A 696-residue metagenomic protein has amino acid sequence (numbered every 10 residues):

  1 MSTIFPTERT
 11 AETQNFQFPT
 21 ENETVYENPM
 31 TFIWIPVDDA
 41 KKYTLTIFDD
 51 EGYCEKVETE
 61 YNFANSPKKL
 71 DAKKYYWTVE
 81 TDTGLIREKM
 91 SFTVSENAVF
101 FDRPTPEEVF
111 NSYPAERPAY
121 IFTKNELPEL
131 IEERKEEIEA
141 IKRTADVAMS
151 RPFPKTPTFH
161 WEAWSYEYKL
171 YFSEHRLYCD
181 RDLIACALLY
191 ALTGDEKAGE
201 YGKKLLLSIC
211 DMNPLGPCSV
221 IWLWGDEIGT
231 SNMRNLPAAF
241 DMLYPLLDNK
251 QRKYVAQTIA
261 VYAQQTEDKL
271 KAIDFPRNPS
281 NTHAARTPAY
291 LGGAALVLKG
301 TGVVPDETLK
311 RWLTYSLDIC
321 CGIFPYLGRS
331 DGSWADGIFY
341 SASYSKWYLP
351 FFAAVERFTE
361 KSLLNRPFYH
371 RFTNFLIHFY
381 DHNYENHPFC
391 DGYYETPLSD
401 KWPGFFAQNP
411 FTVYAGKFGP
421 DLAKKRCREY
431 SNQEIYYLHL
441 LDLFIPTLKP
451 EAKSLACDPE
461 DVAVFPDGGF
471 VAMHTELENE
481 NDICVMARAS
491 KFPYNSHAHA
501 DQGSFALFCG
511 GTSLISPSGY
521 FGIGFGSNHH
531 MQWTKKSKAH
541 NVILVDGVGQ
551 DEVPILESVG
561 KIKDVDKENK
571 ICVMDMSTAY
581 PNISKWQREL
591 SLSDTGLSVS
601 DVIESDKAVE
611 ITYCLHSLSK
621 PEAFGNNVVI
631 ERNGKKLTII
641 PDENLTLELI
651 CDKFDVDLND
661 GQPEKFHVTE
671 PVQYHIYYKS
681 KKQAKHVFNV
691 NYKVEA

Functional and structural regions predicted by a protein language model:
S2-D38, V94-S95: Pro/Thr/Ser/Gly-rich low-complexity, intrinsically disordered linker/stalk tracts
P6-A11, F92-F122, F624: Low-complexity, Pro/Ser/Thr- and charge-rich linker/hinge segments at domain boundaries
E55-Y61: Short beta-strand segments within Ig-like beta-sandwich modules, predominantly Fibronectin type-III
P67-K74: Surface-exposed, short loops/turns at beta-strand junctions within beta-sandwich domains
A119, R134, I141-K142, T156-T158 (+2 more regions): Aromatic-lined, polymer-binding surfaces characteristic of secreted/periplasmic polysaccharide-degrading enzymes
L298, Y340-L514, V565-M574, T669-V687: Carbohydrate-active enzyme catalytic cores, enriched for enzymes that act on polyanionic acidic polysaccharides
F521, F525-A696: CBM-like, beta-strand-rich accessory domains located in the C-terminal region of large, secreted polysaccharide-active
